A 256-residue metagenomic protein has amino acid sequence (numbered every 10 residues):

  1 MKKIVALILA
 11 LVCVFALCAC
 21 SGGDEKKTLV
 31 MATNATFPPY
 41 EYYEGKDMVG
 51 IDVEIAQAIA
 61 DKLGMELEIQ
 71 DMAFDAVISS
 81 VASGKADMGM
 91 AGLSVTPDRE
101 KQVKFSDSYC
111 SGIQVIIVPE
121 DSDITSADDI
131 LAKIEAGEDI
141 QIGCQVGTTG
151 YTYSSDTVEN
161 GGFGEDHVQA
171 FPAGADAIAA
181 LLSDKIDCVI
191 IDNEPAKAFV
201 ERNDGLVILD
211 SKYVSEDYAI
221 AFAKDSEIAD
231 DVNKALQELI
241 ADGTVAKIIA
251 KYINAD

Functional and structural regions predicted by a protein language model:
M1-L29, D256: Short, low-complexity disordered leader/linker segments with a strong preference for bacterial N-terminal type II
G22, E66-L67, D129-A132, G147-V168 (+3 more regions): Ligand-binding clefts/hinges and TM-proximal coupling segments of bilobed small-molecule sensing domains
E25-L93: Extracytoplasmic small-molecule ligand-binding "clamshell" domains of the periplasmic binding protein/Venus flytrap
N34-A35, S111-V118, N193, K197-Q237 (+1 more regions): Periplasmic-binding protein-like
M65-E66, A82-A91, E138-Q141, A173 (+2 more regions): Alpha-to-beta junction loops
E68-V81, D129, V168-A180, E216: Short helix-initiation/N-cap motifs at beta->coil->alpha
A76, L93-K101, Y153-S155, A180-V214: A ligand-binding cleft/hinge motif common to bilobed small-molecule-binding domains
P119-Q141: Flexible hinge/capping segments at coil-to-helix
